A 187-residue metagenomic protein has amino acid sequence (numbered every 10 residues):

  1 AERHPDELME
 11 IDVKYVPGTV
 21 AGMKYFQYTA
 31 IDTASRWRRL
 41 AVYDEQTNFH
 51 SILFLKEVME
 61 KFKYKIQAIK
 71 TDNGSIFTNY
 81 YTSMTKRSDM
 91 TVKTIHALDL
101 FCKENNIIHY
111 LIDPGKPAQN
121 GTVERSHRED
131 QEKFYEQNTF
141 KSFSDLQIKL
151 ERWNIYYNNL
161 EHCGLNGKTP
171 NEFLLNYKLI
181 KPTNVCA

Functional and structural regions predicted by a protein language model:
A1-I31, W37, F49-L53, K61-F62 (+1 more regions): Mobile-element integrase/transposase regions, centering on the N-terminal DNA-binding/Zn-coordinating module
A1-M9, S75-I76, T82-L100, L175-I180: Basic, flexible linker segments flanking DNA-binding modules in nucleic acid-interacting mobile-element proteins
D6-E7, M90, N105-I107, K116 (+1 more regions): C-terminal domain-tail junction helix/linker
D12, A30, R36, L55 (+8 more regions): Mobile genetic element proteins and their domesticated derivatives, centered on retroelements and DNA transposons
D44-N48: A short acidic/small-residue loop/turn micro-motif
Y64-M90, D113-G115, N120, K168-P170: Acidic/histidine-rich, metal-coordinating catalytic segments
T122-R125: Histidine/acidic-residue-rich catalytic or RNA/ligand-binding cores of hydrolases and nuclease-related proteins
